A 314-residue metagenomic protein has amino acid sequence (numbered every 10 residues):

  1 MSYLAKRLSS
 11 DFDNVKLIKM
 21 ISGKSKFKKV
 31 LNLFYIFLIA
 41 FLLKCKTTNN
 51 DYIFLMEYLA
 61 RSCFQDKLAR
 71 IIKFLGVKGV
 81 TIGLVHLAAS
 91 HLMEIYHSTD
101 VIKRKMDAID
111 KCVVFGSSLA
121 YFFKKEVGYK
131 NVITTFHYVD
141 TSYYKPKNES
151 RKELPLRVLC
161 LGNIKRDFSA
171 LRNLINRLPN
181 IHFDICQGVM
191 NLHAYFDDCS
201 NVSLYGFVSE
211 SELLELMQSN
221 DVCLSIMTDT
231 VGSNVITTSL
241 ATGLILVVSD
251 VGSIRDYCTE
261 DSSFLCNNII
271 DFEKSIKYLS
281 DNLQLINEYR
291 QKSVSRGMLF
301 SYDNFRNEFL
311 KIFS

Functional and structural regions predicted by a protein language model:
M93, Y138-P155, A194: Acidic anion/phosphate-binding donor-loop and adjacent secondary structure in glycosyltransferase catalytic cores
A108-K124, G128-K145: Donor nucleotide-sugar binding/catalytic pocket of nucleotide-sugar-dependent glycosyltransferases
S150-R166, R172-N176, D184: Conserved donor-binding/catalytic core segment of Leloir-type glycosyltransferases
L192-L214: Nucleotide-activated donor-binding/catalytic signature segment of Leloir-type glycosyltransferases, i.e., the conserved
M227-D229: Aromatic "clamp/platform" in nucleotide-sugar-dependent glycosyltransferases that forms part of the donor/acceptor
L244-V248: Short hydrophobic beta-strand element within catalytic cores of glycosyltransferases and related nucleotide-activated
E260-I270, Y278-L283: Conserved acidic donor-binding segment of nucleotide-sugar-dependent glycosyltransferases
Q284-F313: A charged, aromatic-enriched C-terminal amphipathic alpha-helix characteristic of glycosyltransferases across folds
